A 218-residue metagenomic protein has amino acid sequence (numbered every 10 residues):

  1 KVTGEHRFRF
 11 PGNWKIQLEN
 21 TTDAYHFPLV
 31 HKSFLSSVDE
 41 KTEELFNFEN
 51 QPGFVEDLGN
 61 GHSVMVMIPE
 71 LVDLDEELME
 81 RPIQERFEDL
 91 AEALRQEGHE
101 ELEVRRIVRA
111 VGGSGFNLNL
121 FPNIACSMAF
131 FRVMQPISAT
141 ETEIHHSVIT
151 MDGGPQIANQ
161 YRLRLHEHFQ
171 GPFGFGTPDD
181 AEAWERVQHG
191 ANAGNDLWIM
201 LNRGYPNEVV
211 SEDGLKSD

Functional and structural regions predicted by a protein language model:
K1-D218: C-terminal catalytic domain of Rieske-type non-heme iron oxygenases
